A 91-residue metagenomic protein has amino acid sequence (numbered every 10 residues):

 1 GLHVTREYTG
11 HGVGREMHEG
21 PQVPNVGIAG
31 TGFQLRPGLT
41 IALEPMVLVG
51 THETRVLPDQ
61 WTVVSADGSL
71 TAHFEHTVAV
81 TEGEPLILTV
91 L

Functional and structural regions predicted by a protein language model:
G1-E7: Short, structured loop/turn "capping" segments at alpha-beta junctions
H11: Anionic-ligand binding region
R15: A conserved catalytic-loop motif detector
H18-G27: Short, structured beta-strand/loop micro-motifs enriched in basic residues and often containing a Trp
G27-L91: Charged, cofactor-coupling segments
